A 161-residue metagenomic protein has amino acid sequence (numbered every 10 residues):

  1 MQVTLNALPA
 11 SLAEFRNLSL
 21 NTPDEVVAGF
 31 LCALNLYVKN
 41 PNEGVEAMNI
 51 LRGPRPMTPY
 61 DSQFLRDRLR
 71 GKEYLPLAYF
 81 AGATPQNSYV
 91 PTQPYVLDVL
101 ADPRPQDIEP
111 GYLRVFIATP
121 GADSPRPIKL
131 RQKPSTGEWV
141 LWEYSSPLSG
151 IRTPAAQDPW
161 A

Functional and structural regions predicted by a protein language model:
M1-A81: Core segments of small alpha/beta cavity-forming domains
S11, S19, F30, S62 (+4 more regions): Generic serine detector
V27, L34, R52, L97-D98 (+4 more regions): Generic hydrophobic secondary-structure signal
N42, E46, A81, P91-T92 (+4 more regions): Generic alpha-helix signal with a bias toward terminal, lower-confidence helices and secondary-structure junctions
S62-D123: Surface-exposed, charged secondary-structure patches
A118-W160: Short beta-strand edge/turn micro-motifs at domain boundaries
